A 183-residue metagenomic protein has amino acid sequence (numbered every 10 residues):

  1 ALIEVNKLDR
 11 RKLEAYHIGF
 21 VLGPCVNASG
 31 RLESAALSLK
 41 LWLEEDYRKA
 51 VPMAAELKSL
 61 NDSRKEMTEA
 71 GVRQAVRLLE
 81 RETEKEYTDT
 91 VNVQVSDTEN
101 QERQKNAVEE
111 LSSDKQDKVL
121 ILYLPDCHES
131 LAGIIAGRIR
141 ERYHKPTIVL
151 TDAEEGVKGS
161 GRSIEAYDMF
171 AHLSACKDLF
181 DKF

Functional and structural regions predicted by a protein language model:
A1-F183: Hydrophobic helix-and-loop "lid/oligomerization" segment in the mid-to-C-terminal part of catalytic domains
